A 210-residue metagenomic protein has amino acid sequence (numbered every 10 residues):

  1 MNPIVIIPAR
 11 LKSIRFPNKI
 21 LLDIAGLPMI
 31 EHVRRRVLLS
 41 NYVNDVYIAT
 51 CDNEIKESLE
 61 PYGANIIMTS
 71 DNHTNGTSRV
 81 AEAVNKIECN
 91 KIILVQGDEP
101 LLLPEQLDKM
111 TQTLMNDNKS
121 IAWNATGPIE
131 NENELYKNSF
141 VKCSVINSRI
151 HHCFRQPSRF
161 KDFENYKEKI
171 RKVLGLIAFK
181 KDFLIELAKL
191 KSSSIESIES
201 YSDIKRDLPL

Functional and structural regions predicted by a protein language model:
N2-T50: N-terminal glycine-rich phosphate-binding loop and ensuing alpha1 helix
I20-I24, I67-T69, S192-S193: Short glycine-enriched, charge-decorated loop/helix-capping segments at active-site entrances that position
M29-H32, R79, S202: Well-ordered alpha-helical segments embedded in enzymatic catalytic cores
V43, C89, D117-S120: Short, high-confidence coil segments that cap the C-terminus of an alpha-helix and link into the following beta-strand
Y47, N53-Q112: Short phosphate-binding loop-to-helix
L103-S193, D207: Conserved core of the sugar-phosphate nucleotidyltransferase
S197-L210: A short, conserved alpha-helix in the catalytic core of glycosyltransferases
